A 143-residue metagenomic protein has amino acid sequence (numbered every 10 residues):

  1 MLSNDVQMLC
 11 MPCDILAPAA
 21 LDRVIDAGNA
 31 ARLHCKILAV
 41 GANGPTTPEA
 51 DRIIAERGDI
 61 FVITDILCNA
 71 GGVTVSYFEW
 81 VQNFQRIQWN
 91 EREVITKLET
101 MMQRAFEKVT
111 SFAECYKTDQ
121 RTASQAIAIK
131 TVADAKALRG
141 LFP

Functional and structural regions predicted by a protein language model:
M1-N29: A structured beta-alpha segment of the ubiquitous adenosine-cofactor-binding alpha/beta core
A19, A31-P143: Adenosine-phosphate binding glycine-rich loop
